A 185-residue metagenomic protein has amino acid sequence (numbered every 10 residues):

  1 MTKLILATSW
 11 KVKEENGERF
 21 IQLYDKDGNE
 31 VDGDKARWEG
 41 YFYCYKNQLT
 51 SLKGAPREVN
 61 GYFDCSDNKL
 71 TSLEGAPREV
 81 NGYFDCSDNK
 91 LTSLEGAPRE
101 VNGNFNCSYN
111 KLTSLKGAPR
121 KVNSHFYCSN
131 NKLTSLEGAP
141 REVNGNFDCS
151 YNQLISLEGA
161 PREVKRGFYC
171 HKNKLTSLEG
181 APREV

Functional and structural regions predicted by a protein language model:
T2, S9-W10, N16, N104 (+4 more regions): Extended recognition/assembly regions associated with phosphoester-bond processing machinery
E15-C65, V80-G82, C86, V101-G103 (+5 more regions): LRR N-terminal entry segment and analogous cap-like coil->beta motifs
L52-A55, L73-A76, L94-A97, L115-A118 (+3 more regions): Canonical leucine-rich repeat
H171-V185: Low-complexity/repetitive intrinsically disordered segments
